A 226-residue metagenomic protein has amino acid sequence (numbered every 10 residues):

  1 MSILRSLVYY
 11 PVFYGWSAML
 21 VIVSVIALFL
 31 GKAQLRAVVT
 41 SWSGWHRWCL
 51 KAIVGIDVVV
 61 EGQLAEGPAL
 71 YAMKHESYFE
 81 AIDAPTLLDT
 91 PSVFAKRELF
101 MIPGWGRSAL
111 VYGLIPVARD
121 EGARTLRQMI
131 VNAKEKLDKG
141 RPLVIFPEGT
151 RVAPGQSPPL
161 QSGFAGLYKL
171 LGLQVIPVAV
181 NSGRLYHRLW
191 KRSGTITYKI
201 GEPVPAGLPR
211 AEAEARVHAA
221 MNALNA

Functional and structural regions predicted by a protein language model:
M1, D57-Q63, L114, A223-A226: Soluble, non-transmembrane catalytic domains of enzymes that act on hydrophobic metabolites at membranes
M1-V59, R107-S108: A transmembrane-helix-recognition feature enriched in membrane-embedded lipid enzymes and envelope glyco-/phospholipid
V21-L30, Q34-A37, K51-I53, E66-G122: Catalytic core of membrane glycerolipid acyltransferases/transacylases, capturing the structured, soluble-facing
R47, A84, G106, A133-K134 (+1 more regions): Short amphipathic alpha-helical segments and helix-helix/interface helices
V60, Y71, V93-F94, Y198-I200: Generic preference for hydrophobic
G62-E66, W190-R192: A short beta-turn/loop motif at secondary-structure boundaries
R127-A226: Non-catalytic C-terminal accessory region of glycerolipid acyltransferases and related lyso-lipid remodeling enzymes
